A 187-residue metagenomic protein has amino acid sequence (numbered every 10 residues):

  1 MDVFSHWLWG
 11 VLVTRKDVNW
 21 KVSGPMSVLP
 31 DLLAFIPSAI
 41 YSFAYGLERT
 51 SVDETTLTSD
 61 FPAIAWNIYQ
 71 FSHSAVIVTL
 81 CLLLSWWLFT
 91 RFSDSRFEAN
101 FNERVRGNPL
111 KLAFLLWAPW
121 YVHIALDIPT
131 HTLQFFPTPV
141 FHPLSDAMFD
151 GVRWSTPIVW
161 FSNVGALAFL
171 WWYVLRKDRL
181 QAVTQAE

Functional and structural regions predicted by a protein language model:
M1-E187: N-terminal membrane-targeting hydrophobic helices
